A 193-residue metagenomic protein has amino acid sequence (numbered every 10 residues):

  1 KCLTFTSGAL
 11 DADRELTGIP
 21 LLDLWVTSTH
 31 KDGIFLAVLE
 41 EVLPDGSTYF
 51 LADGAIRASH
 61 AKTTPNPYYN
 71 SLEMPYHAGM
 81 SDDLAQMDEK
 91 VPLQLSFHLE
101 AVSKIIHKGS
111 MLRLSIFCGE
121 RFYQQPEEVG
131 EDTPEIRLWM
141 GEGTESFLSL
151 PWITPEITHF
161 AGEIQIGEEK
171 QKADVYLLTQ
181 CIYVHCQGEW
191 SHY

Functional and structural regions predicted by a protein language model:
K1-Y193: Glycine/threonine-rich phosphate-binding loop and adjacent beta-strand/alpha-helix elements that clamp
